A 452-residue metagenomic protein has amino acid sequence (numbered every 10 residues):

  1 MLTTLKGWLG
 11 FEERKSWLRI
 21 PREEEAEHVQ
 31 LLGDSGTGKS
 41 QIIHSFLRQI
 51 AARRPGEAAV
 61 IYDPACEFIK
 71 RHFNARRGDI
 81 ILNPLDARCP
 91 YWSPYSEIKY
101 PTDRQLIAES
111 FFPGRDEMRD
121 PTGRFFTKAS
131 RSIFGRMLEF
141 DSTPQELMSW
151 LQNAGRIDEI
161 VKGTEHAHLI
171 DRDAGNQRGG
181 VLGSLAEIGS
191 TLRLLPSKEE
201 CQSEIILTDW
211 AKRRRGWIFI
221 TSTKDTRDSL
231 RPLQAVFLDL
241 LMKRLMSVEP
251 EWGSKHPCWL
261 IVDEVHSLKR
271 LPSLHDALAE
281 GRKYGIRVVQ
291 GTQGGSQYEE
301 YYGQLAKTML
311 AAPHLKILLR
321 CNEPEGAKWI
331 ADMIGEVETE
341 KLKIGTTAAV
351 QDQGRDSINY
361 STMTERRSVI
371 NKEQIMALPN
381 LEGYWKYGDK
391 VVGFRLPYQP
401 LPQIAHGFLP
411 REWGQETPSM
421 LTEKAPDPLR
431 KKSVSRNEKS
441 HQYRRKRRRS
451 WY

Functional and structural regions predicted by a protein language model:
L5-S16, R22-R287, Y301, E373-Y452: P-loop NTPase motor domains
Q105, L278-E280, Y284-Y387: Conserved ATP-driven motor cores of ASCE-family P-loop NTPases powering translocation/secretion/packaging/pilus
